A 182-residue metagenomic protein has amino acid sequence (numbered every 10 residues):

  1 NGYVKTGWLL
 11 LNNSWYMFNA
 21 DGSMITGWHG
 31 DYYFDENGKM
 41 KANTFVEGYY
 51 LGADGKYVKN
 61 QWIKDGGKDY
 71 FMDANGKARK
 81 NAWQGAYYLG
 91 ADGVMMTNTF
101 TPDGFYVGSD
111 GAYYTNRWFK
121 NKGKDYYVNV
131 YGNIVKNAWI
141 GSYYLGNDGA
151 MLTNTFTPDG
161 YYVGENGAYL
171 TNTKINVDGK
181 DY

Functional and structural regions predicted by a protein language model:
N1-Y182: Extracellular adhesion/carbohydrate-binding repeat motifs centered on closely spaced tryptophans
